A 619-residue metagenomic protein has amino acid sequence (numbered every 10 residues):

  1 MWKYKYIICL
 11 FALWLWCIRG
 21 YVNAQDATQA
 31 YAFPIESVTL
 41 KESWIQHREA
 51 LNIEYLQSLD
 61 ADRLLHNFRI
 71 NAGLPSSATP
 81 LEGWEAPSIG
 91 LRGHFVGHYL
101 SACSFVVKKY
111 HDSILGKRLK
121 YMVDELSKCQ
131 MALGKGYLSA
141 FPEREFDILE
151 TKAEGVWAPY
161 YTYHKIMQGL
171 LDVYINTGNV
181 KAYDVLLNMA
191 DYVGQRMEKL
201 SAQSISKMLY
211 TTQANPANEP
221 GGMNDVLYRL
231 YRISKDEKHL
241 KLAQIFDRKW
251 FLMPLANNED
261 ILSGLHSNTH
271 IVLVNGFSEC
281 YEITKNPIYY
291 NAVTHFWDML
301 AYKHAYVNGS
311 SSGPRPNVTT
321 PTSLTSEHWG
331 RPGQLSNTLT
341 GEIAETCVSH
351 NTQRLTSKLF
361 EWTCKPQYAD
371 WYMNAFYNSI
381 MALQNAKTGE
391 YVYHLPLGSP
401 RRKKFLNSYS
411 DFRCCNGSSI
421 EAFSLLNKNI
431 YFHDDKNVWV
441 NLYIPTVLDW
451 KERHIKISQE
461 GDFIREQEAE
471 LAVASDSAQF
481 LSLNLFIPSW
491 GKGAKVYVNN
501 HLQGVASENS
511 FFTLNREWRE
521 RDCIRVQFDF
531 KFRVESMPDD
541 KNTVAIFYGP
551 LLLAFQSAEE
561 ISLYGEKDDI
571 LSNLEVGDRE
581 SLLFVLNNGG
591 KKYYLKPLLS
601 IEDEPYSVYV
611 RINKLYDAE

Functional and structural regions predicted by a protein language model:
M1-Q25: Bacterial Sec-dependent N-terminal signal peptides
A24-F95, G116-F146: Low-complexity, Ser/Thr/Pro/Gly-enriched N-terminal "stalk/linker" regions
T28, F33-I35, E42, V106-K120 (+6 more regions): Structural helix-adjacent loops and short alpha-helical linkers that scaffold large soluble proteins
H66-G90, L138-A158, S206-Y228, N257-E279 (+2 more regions): Carbohydrate-binding/catalytic loop surfaces
A78-G90, V107-I245: Extended ligand-binding groove/face enriched in aromatic
L91-K108, L119, A158-Y174, N215-Y231 (+4 more regions): Well-ordered alpha-helical segments within folded domains of soluble proteins
V293, A369-A474, S507, R516 (+1 more regions): C-terminal beta-rich recognition modules with glycine/proline-rich loops and embedded aromatic residues
G491-N515, V534-D539: Solvent-exposed beta-strand/loop surfaces of large extracellular or lumenal domains
